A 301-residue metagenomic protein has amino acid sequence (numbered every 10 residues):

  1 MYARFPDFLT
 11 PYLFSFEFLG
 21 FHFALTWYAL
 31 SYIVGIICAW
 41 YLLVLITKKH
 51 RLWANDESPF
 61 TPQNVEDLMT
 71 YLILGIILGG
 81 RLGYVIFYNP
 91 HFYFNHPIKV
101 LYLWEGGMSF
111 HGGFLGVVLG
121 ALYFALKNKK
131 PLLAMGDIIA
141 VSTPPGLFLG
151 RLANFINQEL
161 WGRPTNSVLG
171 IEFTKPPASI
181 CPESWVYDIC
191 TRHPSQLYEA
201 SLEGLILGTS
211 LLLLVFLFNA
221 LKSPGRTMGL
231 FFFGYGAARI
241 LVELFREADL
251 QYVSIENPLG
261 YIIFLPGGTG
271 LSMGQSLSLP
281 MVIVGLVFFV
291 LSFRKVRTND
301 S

Functional and structural regions predicted by a protein language model:
M1-S301: Hydrophobic, membrane-interfacing alpha helices
